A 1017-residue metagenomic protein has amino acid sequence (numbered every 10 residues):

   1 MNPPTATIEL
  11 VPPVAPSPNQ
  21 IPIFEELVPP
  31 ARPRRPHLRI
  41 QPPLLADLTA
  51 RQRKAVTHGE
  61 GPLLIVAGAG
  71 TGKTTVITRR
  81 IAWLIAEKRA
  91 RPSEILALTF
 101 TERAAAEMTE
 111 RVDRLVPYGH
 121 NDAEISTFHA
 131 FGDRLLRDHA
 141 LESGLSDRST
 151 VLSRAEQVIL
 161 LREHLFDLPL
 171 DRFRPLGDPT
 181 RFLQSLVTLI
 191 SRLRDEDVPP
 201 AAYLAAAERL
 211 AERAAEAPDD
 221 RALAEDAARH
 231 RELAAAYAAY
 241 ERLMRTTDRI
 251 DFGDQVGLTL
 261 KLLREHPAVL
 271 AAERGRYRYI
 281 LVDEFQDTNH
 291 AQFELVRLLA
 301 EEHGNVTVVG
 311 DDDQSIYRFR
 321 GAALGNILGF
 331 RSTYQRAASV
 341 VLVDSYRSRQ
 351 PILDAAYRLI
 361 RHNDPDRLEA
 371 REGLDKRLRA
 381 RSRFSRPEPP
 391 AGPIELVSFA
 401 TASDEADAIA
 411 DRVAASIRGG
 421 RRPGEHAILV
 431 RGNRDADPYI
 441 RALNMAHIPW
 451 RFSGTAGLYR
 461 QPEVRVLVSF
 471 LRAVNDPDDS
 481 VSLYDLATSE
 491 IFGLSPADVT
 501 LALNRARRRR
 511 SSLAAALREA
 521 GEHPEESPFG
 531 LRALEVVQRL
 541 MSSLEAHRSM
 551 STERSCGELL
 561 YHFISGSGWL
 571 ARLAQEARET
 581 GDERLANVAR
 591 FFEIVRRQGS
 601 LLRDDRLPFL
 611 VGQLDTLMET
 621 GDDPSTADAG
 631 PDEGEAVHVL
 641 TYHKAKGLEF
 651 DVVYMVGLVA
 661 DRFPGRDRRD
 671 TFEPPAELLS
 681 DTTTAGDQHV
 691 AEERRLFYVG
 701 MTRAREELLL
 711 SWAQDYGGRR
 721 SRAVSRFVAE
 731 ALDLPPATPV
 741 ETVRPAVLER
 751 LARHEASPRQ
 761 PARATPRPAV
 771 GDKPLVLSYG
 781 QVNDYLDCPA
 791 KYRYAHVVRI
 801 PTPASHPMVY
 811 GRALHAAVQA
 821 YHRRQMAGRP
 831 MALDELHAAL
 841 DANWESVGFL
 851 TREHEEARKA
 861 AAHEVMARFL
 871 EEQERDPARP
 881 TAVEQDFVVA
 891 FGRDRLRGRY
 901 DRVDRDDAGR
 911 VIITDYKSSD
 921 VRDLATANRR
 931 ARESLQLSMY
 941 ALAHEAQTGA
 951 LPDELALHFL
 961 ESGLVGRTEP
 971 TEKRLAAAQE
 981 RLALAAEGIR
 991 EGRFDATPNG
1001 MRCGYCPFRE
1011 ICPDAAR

Functional and structural regions predicted by a protein language model:
M1-A31, Q41-P42, I394, S625-E635 (+5 more regions): Accessory/regulatory regions of helicases
M1-V158, T247, L270-A271, I280 (+9 more regions): P-loop NTPase Walker
P4-L45, W83, H290-A402, D411 (+2 more regions): Conserved RecA-like helicase ATPase core segment that couples NTP binding/hydrolysis to strand translocation
I23, H37-T57, G61-A69, T75-I77 (+12 more regions): Conserved helicase NTPase motor core
D171-Q184, A201-A206, V343-A400, I417-P423 (+3 more regions): Coupling/hinge elements of helicase-like and P-loop NTPase modules
A206-R209, A222, D226-H230, R361-D366 (+5 more regions): Conserved helicase C-terminal RecA-like lobe
E212, L223, A817-D886, A890: A non-catalytic, helix-rich entry segment at domain boundaries
F887-Q979: Mg2+/Mn2+-dependent nuclease catalytic core
